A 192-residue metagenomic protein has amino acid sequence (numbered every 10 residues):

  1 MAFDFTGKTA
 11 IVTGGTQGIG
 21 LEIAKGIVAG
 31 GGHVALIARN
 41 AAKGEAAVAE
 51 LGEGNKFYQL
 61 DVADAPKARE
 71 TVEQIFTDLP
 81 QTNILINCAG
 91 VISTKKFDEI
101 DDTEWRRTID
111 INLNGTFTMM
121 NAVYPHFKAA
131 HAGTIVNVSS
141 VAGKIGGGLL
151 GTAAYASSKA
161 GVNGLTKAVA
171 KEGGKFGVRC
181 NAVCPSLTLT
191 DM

Functional and structural regions predicted by a protein language model:
T16-Q17: Conserved glycine-rich cofactor-binding loop
I27, N163, G173-T188: Conserved Rossmann-fold SDR core element
A41, L60-E70, D102: The beta1-alpha1 cofactor-binding region of Rossmann-like NAD(H)/NADP(H)-dependent oxidoreductases
K96-F97, E104-I109: Substrate-binding pocket helix/loop in short-chain dehydrogenase/reductase
M120, S158, T166: Active-site helix of classical SDR
P125, K167, K171-E172: Alpha-helical segment proximal to the catalytic Tyr-Lys
S140: Residue(s) in the substrate-gating loop at a strand-loop-helix junction that position the organic substrate next
